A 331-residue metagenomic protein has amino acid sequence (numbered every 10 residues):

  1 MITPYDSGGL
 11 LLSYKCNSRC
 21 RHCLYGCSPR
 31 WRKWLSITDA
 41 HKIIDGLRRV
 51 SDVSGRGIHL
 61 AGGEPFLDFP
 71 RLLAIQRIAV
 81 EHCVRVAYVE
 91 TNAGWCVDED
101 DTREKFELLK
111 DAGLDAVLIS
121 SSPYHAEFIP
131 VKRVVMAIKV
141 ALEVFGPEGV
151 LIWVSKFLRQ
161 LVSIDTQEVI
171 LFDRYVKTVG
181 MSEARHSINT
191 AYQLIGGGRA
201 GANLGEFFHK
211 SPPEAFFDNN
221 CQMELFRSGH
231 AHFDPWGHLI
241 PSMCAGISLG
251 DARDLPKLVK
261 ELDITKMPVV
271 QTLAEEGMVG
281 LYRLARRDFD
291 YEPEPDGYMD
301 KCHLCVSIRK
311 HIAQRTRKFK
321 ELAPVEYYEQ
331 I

Functional and structural regions predicted by a protein language model:
M1-T91, C96-E104: Conserved alpha-helical substructure of the radical SAM core
M1-W31, M243, H303-I308, I312-R315 (+1 more regions): N-terminal pre-core extensions flanking Radical SAM catalytic domains
N17, P65, Y124, F157-R159 (+2 more regions): Short, solvent-exposed loop/turn segments at secondary-structure junctions
C20, F69, F128, P241-M243: Activation segment
W34, F128, E292, D296: Charge-dense, low-complexity intrinsically disordered segments
L67-S228: Conserved AdoMet/S-adenosylmethionine-binding subsite of the radical SAM
R185-K310: Accessory C-terminal segments flanking Radical SAM cores
